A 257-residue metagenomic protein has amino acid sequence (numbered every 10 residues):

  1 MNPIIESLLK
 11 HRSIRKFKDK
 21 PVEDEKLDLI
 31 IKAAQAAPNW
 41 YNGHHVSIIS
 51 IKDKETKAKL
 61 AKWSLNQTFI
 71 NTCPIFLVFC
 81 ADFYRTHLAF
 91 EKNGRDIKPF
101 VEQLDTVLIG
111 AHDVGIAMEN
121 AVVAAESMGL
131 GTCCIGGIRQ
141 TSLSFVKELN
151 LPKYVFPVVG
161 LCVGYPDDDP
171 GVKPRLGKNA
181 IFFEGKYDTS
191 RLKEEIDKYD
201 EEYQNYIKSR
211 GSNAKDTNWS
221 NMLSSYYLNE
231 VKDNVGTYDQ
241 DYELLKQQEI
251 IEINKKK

Functional and structural regions predicted by a protein language model:
M1-K257: Acidic, surface-exposed loops and disordered segments
